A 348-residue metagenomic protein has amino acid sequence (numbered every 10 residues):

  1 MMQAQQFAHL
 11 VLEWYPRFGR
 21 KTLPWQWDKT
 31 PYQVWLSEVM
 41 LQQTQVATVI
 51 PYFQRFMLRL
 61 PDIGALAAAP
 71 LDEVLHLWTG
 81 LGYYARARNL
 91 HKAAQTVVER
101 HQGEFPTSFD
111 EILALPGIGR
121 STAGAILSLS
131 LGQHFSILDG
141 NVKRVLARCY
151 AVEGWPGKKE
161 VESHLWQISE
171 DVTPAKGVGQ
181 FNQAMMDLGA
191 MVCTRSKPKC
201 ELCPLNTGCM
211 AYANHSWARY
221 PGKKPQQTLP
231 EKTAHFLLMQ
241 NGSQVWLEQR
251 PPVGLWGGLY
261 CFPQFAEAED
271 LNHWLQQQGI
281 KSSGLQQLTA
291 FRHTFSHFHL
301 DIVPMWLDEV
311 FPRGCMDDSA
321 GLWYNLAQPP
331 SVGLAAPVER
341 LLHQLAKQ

Functional and structural regions predicted by a protein language model:
M1-T22, Q26-W27, A190-Q348: Intrinsically disordered, low-complexity, charged terminal extensions of DNA damage-control enzymes
Q3-E201, L205-A218, E231, I280: Catalytic cores of DNA base-excision repair glycosylases
